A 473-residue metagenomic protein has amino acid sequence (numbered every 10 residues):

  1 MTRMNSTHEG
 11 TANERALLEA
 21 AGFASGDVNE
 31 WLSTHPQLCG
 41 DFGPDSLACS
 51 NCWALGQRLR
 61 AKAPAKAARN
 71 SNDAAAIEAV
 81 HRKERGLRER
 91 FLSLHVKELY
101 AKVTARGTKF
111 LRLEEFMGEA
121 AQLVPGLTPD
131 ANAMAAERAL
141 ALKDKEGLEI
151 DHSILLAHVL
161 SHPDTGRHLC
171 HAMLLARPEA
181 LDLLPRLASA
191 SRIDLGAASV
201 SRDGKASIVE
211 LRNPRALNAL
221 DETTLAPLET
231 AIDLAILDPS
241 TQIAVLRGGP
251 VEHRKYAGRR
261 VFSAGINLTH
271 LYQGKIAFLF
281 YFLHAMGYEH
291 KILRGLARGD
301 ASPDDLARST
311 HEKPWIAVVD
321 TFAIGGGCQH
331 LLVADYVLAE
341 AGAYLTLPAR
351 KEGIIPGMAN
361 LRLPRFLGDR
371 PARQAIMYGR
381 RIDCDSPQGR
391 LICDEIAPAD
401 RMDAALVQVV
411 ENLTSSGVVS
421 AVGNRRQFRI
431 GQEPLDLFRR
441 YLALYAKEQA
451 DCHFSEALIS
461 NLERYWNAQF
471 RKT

Functional and structural regions predicted by a protein language model:
T2-G204, D383, Q408, S415-T473: C-terminal alpha-helix plus adjacent terminal tail
H81, R85, V103, G107-K145 (+1 more regions): Glycine-rich beta-to-alpha active-site loop
A188-I208, A216-A219, P227, L234-L237 (+1 more regions): Alpha-solenoid helical-repeat scaffolds
A197, P303-V418: Crotonase-fold acyl-CoA enzyme core
V209, L246, N267, H330-L331 (+3 more regions): Hydrophobic/aromatic residues within transmembrane alpha-helices of multi-pass small-molecule transporters
V209-E210, P227-H311, I316, E340-Y344 (+2 more regions): A structural preference for short, pocket-lining loop segments at secondary-structure junctions
